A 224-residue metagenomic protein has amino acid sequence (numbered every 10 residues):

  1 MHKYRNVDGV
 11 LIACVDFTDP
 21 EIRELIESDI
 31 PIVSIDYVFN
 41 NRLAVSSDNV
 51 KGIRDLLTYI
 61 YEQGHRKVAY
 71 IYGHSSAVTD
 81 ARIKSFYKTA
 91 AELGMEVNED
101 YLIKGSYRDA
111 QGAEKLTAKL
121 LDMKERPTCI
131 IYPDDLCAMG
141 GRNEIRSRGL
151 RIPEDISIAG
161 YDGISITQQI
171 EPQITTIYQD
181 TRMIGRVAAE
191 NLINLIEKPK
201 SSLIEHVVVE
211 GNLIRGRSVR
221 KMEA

Functional and structural regions predicted by a protein language model:
M1-T18: Central regulatory/effector-binding core of bacterial HTH transcription factors
G9, P20, E24-A224: Bacterial carbohydrate/catabolite-sensing allosteric modules
